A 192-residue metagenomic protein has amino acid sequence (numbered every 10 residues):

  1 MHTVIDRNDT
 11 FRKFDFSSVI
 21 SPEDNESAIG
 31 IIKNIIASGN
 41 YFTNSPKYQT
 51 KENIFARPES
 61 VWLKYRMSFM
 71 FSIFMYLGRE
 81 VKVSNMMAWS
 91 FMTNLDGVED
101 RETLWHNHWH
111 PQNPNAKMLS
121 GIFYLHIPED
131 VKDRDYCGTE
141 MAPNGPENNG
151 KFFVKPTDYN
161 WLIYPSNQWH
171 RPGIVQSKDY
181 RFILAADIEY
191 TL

Functional and structural regions predicted by a protein language model:
M1-K82, E102: Non-heme Fe(II)/2-oxoglutarate
R79-I174, D179-I183, E189-Y190: Catalytic core of non-heme Fe(II) oxygenases with the double-stranded beta-helix
